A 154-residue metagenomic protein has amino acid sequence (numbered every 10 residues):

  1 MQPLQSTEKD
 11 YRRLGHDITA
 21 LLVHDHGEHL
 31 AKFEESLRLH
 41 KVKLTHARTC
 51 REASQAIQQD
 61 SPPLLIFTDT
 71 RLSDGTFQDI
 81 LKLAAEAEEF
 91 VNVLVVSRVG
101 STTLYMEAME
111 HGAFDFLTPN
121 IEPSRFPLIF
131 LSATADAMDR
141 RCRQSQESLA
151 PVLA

Functional and structural regions predicted by a protein language model:
M1-H40, L131-A154: Non-catalytic signal-transmission and effector/linker regions of two-component phosphorelay proteins
D17, P62-L64, A87-N92: His-Asp phosphorelay/catalytic-motif detector in bacterial-type signaling
E28, S73, V99-T103: Negatively charged, flexible loop motifs adjacent to catalytic sites in prokaryotic signal transduction proteins
H46-L65, D69, S73: Acidic, metal-coordinating helix/loop segments flanking the phosphotransfer/catalytic sites of two-component signaling
Q78-F90: Short amphipathic alpha-helix used as the core "switch/output" element in two-component signaling
T103, I121-F130: C-terminal output helix
